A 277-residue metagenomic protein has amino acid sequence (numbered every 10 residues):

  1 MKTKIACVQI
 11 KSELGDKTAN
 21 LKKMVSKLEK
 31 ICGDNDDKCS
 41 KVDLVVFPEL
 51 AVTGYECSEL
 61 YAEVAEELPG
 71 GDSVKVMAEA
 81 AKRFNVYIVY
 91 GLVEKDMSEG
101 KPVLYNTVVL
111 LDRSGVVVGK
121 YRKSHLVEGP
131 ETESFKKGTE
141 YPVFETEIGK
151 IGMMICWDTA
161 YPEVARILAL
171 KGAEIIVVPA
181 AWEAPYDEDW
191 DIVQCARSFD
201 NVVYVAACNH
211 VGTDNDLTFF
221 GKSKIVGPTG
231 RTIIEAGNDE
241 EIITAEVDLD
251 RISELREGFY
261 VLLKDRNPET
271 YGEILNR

Functional and structural regions predicted by a protein language model:
M1-C7: Extreme N-terminal starter segment of soluble prokaryotic enzymes
I5, L110-V118, V226-I234: Short, glycine-anchored, charge-dense loop/turn motifs used at functional sites
Q9-K27: N-terminal phosphate-binding loop and adjacent alpha-helix
K17, S26-S114, K120, E183-V203: Cys-nucleophile CN-hydrolase/nitrilase-fold catalytic domain and related Cys-dependent amidase chemistry that acts on
S58, V109, Y121-V127, K224 (+1 more regions): Short beta->alpha transition motifs characteristic of CBS
P69-V89, K150, A160-I243: CN hydrolase (nitrilase-like) catalytic-core segments centered on the catalytic cysteine and neighboring Lys/Glu
G70, E99-K171, E183-I192, A196 (+2 more regions): Active-site catalytic loop in hydrolytic enzyme cores
V143-E145, H210-R277: C-terminal beta-strand edge segments of enzyme domains
